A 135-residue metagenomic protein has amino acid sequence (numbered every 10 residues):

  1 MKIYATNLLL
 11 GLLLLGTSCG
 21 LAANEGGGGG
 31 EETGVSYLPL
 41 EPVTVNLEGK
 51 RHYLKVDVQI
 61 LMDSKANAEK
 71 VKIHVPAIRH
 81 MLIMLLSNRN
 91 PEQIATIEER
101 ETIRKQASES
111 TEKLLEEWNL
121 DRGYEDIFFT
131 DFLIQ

Functional and structural regions predicted by a protein language model:
M1-Q135: Flexible, low-complexity charged segments
